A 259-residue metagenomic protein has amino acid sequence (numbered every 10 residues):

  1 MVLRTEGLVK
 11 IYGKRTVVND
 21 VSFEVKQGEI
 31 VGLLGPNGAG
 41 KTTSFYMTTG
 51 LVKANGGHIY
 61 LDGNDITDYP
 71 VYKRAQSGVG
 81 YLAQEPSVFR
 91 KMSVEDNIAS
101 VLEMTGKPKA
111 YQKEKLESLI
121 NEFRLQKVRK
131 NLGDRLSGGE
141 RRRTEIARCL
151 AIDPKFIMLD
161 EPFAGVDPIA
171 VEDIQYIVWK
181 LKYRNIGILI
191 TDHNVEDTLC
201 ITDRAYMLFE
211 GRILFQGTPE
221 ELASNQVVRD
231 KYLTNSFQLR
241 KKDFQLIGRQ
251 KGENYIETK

Functional and structural regions predicted by a protein language model:
L34-P36: The feature captures the beta-strand-to-loop junction immediately N-terminal to the Walker
T49: Helix-to-loop junction immediately C-terminal to a conserved catalytic motif
A110-V128, Y176-W179: Conserved ABC ATPase "signature" region
L132-L136, E140: Conserved ABC ATPase signature
D153: Conserved catalytic motifs of ABC-family nucleotide-binding domains
I157-E161: Catalytic Walker B motif of ABC-type/P-loop ATPase nucleotide-binding domains
